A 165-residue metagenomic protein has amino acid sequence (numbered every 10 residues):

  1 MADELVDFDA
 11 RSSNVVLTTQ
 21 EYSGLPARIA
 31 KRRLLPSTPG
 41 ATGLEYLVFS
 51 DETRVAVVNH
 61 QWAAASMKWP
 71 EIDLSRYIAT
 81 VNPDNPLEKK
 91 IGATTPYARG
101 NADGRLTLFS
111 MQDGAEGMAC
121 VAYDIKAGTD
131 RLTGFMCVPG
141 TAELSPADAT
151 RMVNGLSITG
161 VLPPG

Functional and structural regions predicted by a protein language model:
M1-L44: N-terminal "mature-domain start" segment
G40-D73: A short acidic-to-branched-hydrophobic micro-motif
T53-V57, G128-G134: Glycine-rich, often proline-containing surface loops adjacent to acidic residues and nearby aromatics that form
Q61-W62, F109-D113, Y123-I125, G134-V138 (+1 more regions): A mature extracytoplasmic/lumenal domain signature
A64-K90: Mid-length scaffold segments of soluble, non-membrane domains
T80-D84, F109, D124, M152-P163: Structured segments of extracytoplasmic/periplasmic soluble domains in secreted or envelope-associated proteins
N82-Y123: Signature of long, low-cysteine stretches enriched in small and polar/charged residues
L132-G165: Surface-exposed amphipathic alpha-helical segments
